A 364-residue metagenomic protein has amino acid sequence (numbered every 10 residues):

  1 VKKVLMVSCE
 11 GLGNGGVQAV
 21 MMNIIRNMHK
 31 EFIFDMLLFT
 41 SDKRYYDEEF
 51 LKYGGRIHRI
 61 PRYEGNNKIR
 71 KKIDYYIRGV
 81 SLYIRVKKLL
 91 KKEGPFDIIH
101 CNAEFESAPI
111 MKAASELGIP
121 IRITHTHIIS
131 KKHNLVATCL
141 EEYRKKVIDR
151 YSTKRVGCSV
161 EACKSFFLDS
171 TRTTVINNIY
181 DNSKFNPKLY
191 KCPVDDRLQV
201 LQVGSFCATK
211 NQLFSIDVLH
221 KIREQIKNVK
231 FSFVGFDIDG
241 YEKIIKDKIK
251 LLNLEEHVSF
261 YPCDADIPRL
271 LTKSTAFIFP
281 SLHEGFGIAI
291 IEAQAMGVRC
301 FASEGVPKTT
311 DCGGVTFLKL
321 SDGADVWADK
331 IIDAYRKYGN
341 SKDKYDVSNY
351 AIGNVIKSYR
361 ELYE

Functional and structural regions predicted by a protein language model:
M6-G15, N23-I77, F236-I244, L362: N-terminal strand-loop element at the rim of the active site of nucleotide-sugar-dependent glycosyltransferases
G15-N23, L198, S205-E224, F231 (+1 more regions): A conserved mid-protein helix/loop that constitutes part of the nucleotide-sugar donor-binding site
C101-S107, T126: Short His-centered aromatic/hydrophobic patch
K164-L168, N177-R197, C207: Acidic anion/phosphate-binding donor-loop and adjacent secondary structure in glycosyltransferase catalytic cores
I244-P262: Nucleotide-activated donor-binding/catalytic signature segment of Leloir-type glycosyltransferases, i.e., the conserved
C263, L282: Aromatic "clamp/platform" in nucleotide-sugar-dependent glycosyltransferases that forms part of the donor/acceptor
T309-R336: Change "using UDP/GDP/dTDP sugars" to "using nucleotide sugars
Y338-E364: A charged, aromatic-enriched C-terminal amphipathic alpha-helix characteristic of glycosyltransferases across folds
